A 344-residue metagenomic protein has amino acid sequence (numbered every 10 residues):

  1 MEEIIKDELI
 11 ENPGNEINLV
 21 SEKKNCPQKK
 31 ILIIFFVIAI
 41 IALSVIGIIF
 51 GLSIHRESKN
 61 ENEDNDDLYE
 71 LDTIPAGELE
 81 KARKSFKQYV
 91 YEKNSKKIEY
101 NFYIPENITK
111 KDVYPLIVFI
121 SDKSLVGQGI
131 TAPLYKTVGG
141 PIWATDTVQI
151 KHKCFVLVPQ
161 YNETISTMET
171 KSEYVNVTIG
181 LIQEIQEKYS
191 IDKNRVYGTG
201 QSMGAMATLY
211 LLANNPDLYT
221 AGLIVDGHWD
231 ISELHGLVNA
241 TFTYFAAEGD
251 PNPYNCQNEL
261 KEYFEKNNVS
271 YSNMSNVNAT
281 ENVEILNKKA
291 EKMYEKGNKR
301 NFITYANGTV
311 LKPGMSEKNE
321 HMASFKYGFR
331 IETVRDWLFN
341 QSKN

Functional and structural regions predicted by a protein language model:
M1-K24: Intrinsically disordered cytoplasmic terminal tails of membrane proteins
K24-I40: N-terminal Sec-pathway targeting helices
F35-F36, L43-L116, T199-Q201, E262 (+2 more regions): A domain-start/cap signature at the N-terminus of enzymes
I108, I165-S202: Gly/Ser-rich "nucleophile elbow"/oxyanion-hole loop immediately N-terminal to the catalytic nucleophile in hydrolases
L116, I120-N176: Active-site machinery of serine-nucleophile hydrolases
L116-I120, F155-Q160, R195-G200, T208 (+4 more regions): Structural recognition of the beta-strand scaffold that forms the well-ordered cores of secreted hydrolase catalytic
E187-K188, N194-V238: Primarily recognizes the serine-hydrolase "nucleophile elbow" in alpha/beta-hydrolase and SGNH/GDSL folds
F245-Y254, S270-N344: C-terminal catalytic histidine-bearing segment of alpha/beta-hydrolase fold enzymes
